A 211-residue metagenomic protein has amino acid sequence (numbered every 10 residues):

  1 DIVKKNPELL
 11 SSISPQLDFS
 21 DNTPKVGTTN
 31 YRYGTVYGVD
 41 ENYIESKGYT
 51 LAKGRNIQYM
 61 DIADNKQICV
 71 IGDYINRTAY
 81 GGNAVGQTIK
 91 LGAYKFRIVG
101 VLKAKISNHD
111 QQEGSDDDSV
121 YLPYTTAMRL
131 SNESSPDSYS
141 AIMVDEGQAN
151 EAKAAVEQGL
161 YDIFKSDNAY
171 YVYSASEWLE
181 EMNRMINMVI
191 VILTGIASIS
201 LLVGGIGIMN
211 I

Functional and structural regions predicted by a protein language model:
D1, N6-E8, T29, T50 (+1 more regions): Membrane-proximal juxtamembrane linkers immediately C-terminal to transmembrane helices
D1-N22: Membrane-proximal extracellular/periplasmic loop immediately following the first transmembrane helix
E8, Y80-G81, N132, E157-K165: Sec-exported extracytoplasmic/periplasmic mature domains
L17-F19, T29-L130, S134, E146 (+1 more regions): Hydrophobic secondary-structure segments that place a key small or acidic residue at a functional site
R32, S135-Y139, N168: Short amphipathic alpha-helical segments
S140, N150-V156, D162-A197: Peri-transmembrane interface segments
A141-D145: Short beta-strand-to-loop capping motifs
I190-I211: A hydrophobic alpha-helix feature that marks transmembrane segments and, especially, their cytosolic C-terminal ends
